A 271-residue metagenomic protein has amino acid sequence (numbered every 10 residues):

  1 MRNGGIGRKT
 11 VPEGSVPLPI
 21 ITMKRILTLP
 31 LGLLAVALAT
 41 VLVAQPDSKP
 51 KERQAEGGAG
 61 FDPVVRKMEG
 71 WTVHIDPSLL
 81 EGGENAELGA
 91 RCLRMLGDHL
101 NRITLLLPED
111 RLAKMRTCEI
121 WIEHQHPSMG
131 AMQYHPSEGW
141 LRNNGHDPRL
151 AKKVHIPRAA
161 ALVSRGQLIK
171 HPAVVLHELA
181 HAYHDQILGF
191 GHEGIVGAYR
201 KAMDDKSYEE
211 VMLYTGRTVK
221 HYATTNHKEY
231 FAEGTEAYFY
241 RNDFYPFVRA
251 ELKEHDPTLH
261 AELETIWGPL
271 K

Functional and structural regions predicted by a protein language model:
R8, P12-T22: Short, Lys/Arg-enriched N-terminal segments with co-localized hydrophobic residues within the first ~10-30 amino acids
I21-L31: Bacterial N-terminal signal peptides that target proteins for export
P30-V41: Bacterial N-terminal signal peptides
L42-S48: Boundary at the C-terminal end of the N-terminal hydrophobic targeting segment
K49-V65: Short acidic, Pro/Gly- and aromatic-enriched capping/linker segments at domain boundaries
R66-A90: Acidic/histidine-rich, surface-exposed loop or edge segments in extracytoplasmic proteins
A90-R200, D204: Acidic/His-rich structured neighborhood in mature extracellular/periplasmic domains
G145-A151, A161-R165, Y199-K271: Metalloprotease/metallohydrolase-associated module, dominated by Zn2+-dependent proteases
